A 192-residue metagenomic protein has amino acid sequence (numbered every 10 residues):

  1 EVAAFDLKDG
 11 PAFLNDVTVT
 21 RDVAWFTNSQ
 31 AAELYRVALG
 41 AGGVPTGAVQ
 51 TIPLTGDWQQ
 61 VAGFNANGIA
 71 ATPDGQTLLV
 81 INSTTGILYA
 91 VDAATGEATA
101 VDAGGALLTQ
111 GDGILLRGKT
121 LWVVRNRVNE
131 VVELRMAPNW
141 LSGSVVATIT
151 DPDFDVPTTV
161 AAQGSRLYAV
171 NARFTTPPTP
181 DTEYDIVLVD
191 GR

Functional and structural regions predicted by a protein language model:
V2-L7, A48-V61, E97-G105, G143-T150: A short beta-strand motif characteristic of beta-propeller blades
V2-V49: Hydrophobic alpha-helical segments and helix pairs
K8-W25, G56-T77, G104-L121, P152-G164: Beta-rich, blade/repeat-based domains predominating in secreted/periplasmic proteins but also intracellular
F26-Q30, A71-P73, L78-T84, V123-R127 (+1 more regions): Conserved beta-strand positions in repeat-built beta-propeller and related beta-rich domains
A32-R36, G43, G86-L88, N129-V132 (+2 more regions): Structural signal for beta-propeller blades
A38-G43, D92-E97, R135-W140, D190-R192: Short loop/turn segments that connect beta-strands within beta-propeller blades
T95, T99-D155: Glycine/small-residue-rich hydrophobic helix-like segments
T159-R192: Blade-level signature of beta-propeller repeat domains, shared across WD40, Kelch, NHL, RCC1 and BNR/Asp-box propellers
